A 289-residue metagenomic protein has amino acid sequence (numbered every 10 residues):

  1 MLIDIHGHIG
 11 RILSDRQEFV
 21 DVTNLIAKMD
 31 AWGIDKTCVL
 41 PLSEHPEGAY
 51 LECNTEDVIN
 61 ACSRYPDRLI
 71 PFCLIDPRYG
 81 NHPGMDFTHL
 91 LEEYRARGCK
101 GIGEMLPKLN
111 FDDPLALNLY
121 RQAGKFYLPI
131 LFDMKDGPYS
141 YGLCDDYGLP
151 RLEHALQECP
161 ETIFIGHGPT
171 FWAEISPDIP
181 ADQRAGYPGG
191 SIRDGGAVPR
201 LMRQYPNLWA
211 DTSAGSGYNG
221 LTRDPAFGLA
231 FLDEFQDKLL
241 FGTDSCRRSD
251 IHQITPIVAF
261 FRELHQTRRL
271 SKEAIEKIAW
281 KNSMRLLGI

Functional and structural regions predicted by a protein language model:
M1-T37, R97, F235-L240, R248-I289: Mid-to-C-terminal alpha-helical segments outside catalytic/metal-binding sites
L2-I5, C38-P41, F72-L74, G103 (+3 more regions): Active-site neighborhood of phospho(di)ester-bond hydrolases with catalytic His/Asp-centered motifs
R11-V20, S43-C53, P77-M85, P107-P114 (+4 more regions): Acidic-and-aromatic substrate-binding clefts and catalytic sites of carbohydrate-active enzymes
V20-K28, E52-A61, D86-H89, G148-E153 (+2 more regions): Alpha-helical scaffolding within the catalytic cores of extracellular/periplasmic polymer-degrading hydrolases
K28-A31, E93, Q122, H154: Alpha-helical scaffold elements within enzyme catalytic domains, especially in hydrolases
A31-D35, R64-R68, R97, E158-T162 (+3 more regions): A structural motif corresponding to the C-terminal end of an alpha-helix and its immediate exit/capping segment
D35-K36, A49-D146, W209: Active-site gating/metal-coordination segments in enzymes
G101, D113-F241: Catalytic pocket-lining loop regions of alpha/beta-barrel enzymes, especially the amidohydrolase/enolase/GH5 lineages
